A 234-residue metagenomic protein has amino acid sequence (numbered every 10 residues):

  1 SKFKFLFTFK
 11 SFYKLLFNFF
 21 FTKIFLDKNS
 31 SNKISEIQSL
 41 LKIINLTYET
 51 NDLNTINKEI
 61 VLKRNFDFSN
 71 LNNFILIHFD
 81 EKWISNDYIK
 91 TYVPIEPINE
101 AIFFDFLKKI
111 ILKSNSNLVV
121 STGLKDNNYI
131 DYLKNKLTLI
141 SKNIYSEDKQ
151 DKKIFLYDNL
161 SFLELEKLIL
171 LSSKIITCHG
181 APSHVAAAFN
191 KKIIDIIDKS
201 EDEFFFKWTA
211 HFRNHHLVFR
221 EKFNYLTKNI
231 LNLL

Functional and structural regions predicted by a protein language model:
S1-L234: Catalytic machinery of carbohydrate-active enzymes, primarily nucleotide-sugar-dependent glycosyltransferases
